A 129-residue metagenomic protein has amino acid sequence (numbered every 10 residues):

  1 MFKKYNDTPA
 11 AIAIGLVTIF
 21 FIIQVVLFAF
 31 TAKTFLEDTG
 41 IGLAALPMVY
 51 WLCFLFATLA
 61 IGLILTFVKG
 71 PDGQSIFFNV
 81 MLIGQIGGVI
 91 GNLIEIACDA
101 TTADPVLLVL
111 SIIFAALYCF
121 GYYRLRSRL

Functional and structural regions predicted by a protein language model:
M1-F21, R128: Cytosolic juxtamembrane helix and N-cap/initiation of the first transmembrane helix
K3-D7, F30-V49: Interfacial loop at the N-terminal end of multi-pass membrane proteins
I19, I23-Q24, A45-F67, V80-G87: Core segments of alpha-helical transmembrane spans in multipass integral membrane proteins
I19-T31, Y122: Alpha-helical transmembrane segments of multi-pass membrane proteins
F30-T34, A60-K69, G91-C98: Membrane-helix exit/interface motif
E37-L46, A100-S111: Non-cytosolic membrane-interface motifs at loop->transmembrane helix junctions
L55, L59, I76-I94, S111-Y118: Hydrophobic alpha-helical membrane segments
V68, V89-L107, R124-L129: Membrane-helix boundary connector in multi-pass membrane proteins
